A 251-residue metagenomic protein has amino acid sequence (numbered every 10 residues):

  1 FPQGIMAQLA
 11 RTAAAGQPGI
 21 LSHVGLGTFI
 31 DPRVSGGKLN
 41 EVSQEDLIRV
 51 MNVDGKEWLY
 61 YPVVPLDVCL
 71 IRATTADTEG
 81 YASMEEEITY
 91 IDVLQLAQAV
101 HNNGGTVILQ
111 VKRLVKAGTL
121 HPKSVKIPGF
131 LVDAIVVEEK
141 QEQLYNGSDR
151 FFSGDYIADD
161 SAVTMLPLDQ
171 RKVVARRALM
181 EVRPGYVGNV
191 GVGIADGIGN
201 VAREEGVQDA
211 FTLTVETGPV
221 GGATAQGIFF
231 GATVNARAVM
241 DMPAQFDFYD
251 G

Functional and structural regions predicted by a protein language model:
F1-G251: Conserved alpha/beta enzyme-core scaffold
